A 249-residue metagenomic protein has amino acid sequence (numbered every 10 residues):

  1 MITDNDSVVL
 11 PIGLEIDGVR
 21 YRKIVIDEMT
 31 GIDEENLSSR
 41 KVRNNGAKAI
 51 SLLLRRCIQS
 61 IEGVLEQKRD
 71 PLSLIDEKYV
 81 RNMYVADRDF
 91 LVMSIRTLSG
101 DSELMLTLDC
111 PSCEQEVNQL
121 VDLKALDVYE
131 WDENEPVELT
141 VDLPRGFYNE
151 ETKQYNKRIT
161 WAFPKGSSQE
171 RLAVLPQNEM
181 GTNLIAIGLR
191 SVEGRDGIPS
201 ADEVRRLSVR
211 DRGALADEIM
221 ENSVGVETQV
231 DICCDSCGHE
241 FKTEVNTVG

Functional and structural regions predicted by a protein language model:
M1-G249: Short, surface-exposed, charged amphipathic helix/loop patches that serve as local interaction elements
